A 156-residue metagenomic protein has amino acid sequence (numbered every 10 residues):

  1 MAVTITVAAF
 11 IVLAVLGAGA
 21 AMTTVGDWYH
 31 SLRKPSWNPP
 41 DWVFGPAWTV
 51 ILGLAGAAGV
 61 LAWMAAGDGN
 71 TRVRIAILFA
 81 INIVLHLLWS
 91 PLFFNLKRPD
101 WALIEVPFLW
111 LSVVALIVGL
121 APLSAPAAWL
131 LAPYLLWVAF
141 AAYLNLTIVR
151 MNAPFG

Functional and structural regions predicted by a protein language model:
M1-A21: N-terminal signal-anchor transmembrane alpha helix
G17-T24, T49, L61: Transmembrane alpha-helix/helix-exit interface in multi-pass inner-membrane proteins
T23-P40, V149, F155: Cytosolic, membrane-interface loops and tails of multi-pass inner-membrane proteins
P39-L54, R98-L109: Membrane-interface loop-to-helix entry segments
G53-S90: Helix-adjacent hinge/juxtasegments
D68-G69, P91-D100, A121-A125: Membrane-interface helix caps and helix-loop-helix hairpins in membrane proteins
A76-W89, L103-L116, L131-V138: Hydrophobic alpha-helical segments of small multi-pass membrane proteins
A121-G156: Terminal transmembrane helical module of multi-pass membrane proteins
